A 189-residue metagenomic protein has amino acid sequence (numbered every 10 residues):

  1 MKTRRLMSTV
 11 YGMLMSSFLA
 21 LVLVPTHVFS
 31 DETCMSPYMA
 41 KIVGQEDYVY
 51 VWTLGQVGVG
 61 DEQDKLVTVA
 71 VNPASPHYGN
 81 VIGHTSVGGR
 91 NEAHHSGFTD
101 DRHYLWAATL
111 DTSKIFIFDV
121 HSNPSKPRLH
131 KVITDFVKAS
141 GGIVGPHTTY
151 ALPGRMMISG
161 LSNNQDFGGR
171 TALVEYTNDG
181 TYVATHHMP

Functional and structural regions predicted by a protein language model:
M1-Y11: N-terminal secretory signal peptides that target proteins for export/translocation
T9-T26: Bacterial N-terminal signal peptides
D31-V71, Y78-L110: Beta-strand-rich domains and repeat architectures in extracellular enzymes and scaffolds, especially beta-propellers
V59-E62, L110-S113, N164-R170: Short, solvent-exposed loop/turn segments at conserved positions within beta-propeller repeat blades
K65-V67, K114-F116, A172-V174: A short loop-to-beta-strand structural motif that recurs across blades of beta-propeller domains
P73-S75, D179-G180: Short, glycine-anchored, charge-dense loop/turn motifs used at functional sites
Y78-A151: Blade-loop segments of beta-propeller domains
V120-P189: Asp-box/WD-like beta-propeller blade repeats and closely related beta-sheet repeat scaffolds
